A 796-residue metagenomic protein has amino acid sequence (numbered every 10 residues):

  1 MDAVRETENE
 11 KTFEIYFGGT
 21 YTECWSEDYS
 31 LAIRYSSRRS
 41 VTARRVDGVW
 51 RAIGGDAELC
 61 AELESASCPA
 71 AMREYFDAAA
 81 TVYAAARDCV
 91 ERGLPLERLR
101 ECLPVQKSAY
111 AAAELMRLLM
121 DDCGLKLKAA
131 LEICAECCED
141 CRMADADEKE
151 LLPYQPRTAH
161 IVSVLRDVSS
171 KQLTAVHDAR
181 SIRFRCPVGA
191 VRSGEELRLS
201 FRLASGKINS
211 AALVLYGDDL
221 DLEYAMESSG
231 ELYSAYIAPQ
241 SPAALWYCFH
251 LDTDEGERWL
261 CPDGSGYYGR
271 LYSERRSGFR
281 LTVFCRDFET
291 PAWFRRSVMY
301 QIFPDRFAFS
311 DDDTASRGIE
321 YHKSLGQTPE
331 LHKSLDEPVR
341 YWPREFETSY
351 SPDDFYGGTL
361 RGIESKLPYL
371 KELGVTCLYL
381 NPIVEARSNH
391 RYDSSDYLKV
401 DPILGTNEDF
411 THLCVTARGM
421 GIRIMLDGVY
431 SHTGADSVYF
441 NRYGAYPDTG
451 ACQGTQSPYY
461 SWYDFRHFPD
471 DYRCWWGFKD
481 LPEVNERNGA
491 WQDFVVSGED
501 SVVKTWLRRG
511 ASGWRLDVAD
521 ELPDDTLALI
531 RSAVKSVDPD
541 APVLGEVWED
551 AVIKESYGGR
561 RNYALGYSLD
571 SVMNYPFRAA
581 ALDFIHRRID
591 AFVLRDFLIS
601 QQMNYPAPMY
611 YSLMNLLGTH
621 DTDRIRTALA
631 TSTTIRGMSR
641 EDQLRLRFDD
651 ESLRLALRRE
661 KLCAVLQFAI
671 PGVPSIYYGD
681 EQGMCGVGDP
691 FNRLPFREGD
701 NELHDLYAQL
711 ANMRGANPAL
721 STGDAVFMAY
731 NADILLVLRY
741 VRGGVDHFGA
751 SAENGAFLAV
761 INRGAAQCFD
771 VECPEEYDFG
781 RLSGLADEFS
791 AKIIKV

Functional and structural regions predicted by a protein language model:
M1-Q172: A conserved ligand/cofactor-binding region detector
K171-R296, F309: Glycan-association/targeting regions that enable binding to alpha-glucans and other polysaccharides
C186-V188, E195-S200, M728-P774: Carbohydrate-binding surface patches
S205, A244, V298, G780-V796: C-terminal beta-strand-rich structural cap/linker in extracellular carbohydrate-active enzymes
F303-T376, I383-R509, I530-S536, I553: Substrate-binding/active-site clefts of carbohydrate-active enzymes
D305, Y557-G558, A564, D570-S571 (+2 more regions): Aromatic/acidic polysaccharide-binding cleft in carbohydrate-active enzymes
C414-R423, S431-H432, S437-D448, S512 (+3 more regions): Active-site-proximal helices and loops of the catalytic beta/alpha 8
F696-Y730: Aromatic- and carboxylate-lined catalytic core of secreted/periplasmic carbohydrate-active enzymes
